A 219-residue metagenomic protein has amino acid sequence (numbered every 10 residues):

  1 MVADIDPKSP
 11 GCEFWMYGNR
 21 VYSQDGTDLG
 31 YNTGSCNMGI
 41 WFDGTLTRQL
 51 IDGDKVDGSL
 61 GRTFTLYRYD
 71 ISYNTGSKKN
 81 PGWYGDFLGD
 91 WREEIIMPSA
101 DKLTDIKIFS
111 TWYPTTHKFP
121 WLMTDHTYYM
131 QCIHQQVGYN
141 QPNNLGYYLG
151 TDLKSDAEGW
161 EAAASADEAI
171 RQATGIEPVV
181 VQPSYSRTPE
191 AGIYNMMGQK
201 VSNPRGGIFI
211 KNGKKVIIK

Functional and structural regions predicted by a protein language model:
M1-A173: Beta-propeller-forming repeat regions
A173-K219: C-terminal outer-membrane/trafficking sorting elements
